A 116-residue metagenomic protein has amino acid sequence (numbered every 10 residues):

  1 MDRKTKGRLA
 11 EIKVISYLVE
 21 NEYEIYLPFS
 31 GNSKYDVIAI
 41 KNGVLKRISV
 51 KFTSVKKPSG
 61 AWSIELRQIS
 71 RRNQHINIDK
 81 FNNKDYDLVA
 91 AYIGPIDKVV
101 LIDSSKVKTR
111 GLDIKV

Functional and structural regions predicted by a protein language model:
M1, V14, N21, V44-I48 (+3 more regions): Short alpha-helical elements
M1-P28: Acidic-basic catalytic patches of nuclease active cores, encompassing PD-(D/E)XK and other metal-cofactor nuclease
Y17-V19, Y23, G43, I64 (+2 more regions): Conserved functional hotspots at enzyme active or ligand-binding sites that engage polyanionic ligands
L18, V37-A39, V44-S54: Conserved catalytic cores of phosphodiester-cleaving nucleases, focusing on short active-site segments
E20, I40, I96, V100-V116: Non-catalytic C-terminal interaction segments of nucleic acid-processing enzymes
F29-G31, N42, I93: Short loop/turn positions at the edges of beta-strands in beta-sheet-rich folds
N32-D36: Beta-rich nucleic-acid/ligand-interaction surfaces
K51-V99: Catalytic cores of nucleic-acid endonucleases
